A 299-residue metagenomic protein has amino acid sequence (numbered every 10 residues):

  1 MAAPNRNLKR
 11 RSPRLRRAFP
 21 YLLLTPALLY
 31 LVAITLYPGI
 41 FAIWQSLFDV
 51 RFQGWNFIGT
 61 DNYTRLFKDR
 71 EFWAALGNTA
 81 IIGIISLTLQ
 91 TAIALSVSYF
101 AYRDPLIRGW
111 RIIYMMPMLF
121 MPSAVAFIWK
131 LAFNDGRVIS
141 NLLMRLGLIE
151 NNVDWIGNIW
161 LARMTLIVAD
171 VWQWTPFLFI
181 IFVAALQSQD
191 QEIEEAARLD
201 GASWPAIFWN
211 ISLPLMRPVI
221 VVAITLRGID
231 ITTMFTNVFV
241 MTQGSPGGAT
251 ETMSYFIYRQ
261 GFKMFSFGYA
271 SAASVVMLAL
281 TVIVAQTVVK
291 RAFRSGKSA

Functional and structural regions predicted by a protein language model:
M1-L15: Short, Lys/Arg-rich, polar N-terminal cytosolic tail immediately upstream of the first transmembrane signal-anchor
R16-A299: A structural signal for multi-pass alpha-helical bundles of membrane permease subunits that mediate small-molecule
